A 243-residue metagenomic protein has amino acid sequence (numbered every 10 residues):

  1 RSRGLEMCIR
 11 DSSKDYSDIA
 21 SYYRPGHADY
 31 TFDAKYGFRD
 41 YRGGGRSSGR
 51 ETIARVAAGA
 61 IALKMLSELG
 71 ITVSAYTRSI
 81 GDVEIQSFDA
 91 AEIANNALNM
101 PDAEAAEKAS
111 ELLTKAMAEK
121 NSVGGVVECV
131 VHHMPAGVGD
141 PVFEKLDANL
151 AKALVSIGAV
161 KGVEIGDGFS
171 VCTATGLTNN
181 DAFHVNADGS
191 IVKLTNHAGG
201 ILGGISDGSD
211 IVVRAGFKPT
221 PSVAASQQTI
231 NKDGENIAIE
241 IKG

Functional and structural regions predicted by a protein language model:
S2-I9: Short, small-residue-biased leader/transition segments that mark boundaries at the very start of proteins
D11, D15-Y22, I53, N149: Cyclophilin-like peptidyl-prolyl cis-trans isomerases
D15-D18, A75-T77, S190-L194: Short, well-ordered strand-loop elements centered on a beta-strand within folded domains, enriched for acidic residues
D18-Y23, E92-N96: A charged helix-plus-loop insertion that forms the helical arch/lid used to bind and gate nucleic-acid substrates
I19-G45, Q227-G243: Short acidic, glycine/tyrosine-flanked loop/strand segments centered on an H-E-D-like triad
A28-T31, A54-L63, S110, A148-V155 (+1 more regions): Predominant activation on well-ordered alpha-helical scaffold segments within soluble catalytic domains
A34-V142: Glycine-rich, mobile lid/loop segments that gate access to catalytic sites or pores
K120-V123, V127-I239: Glycine-rich anion/phosphate-binding loop at the beta-strand->alpha-helix junction
